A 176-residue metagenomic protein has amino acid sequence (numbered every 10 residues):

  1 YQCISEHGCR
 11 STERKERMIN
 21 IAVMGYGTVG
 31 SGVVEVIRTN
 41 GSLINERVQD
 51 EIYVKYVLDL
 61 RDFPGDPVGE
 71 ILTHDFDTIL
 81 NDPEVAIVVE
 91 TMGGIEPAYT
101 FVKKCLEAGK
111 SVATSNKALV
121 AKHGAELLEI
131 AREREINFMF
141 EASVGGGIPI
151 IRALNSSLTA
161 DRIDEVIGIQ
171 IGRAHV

Functional and structural regions predicted by a protein language model:
Y1-R17: Short, Lys/Arg-enriched N-terminal segments with co-localized hydrophobic residues within the first ~10-30 amino acids
R17-E107: N-terminal glycine-/serine-/threonine-rich beta1-alpha1-beta2 phosphate-ribose binding loop of Rossmann-like
L60, G146-P149: Short, conserved secondary-structure transition motifs
Y99-K104, K117-G146, A153-L154: Rossmann-fold NAD(P)-binding glycine/threonine-rich loop
V112-A113: A short hydrophobic/small-residue beta-strand
I150-I163: Oxidoreductase and adenylate-handling cofactor-binding alpha/beta cores
E165-I167: Catalytic, metal-anchored helix/loop core of enzyme active sites in primary metabolism
A174-V176: Conserved small/polar residues in nucleotide/adenosyl-binding loops
